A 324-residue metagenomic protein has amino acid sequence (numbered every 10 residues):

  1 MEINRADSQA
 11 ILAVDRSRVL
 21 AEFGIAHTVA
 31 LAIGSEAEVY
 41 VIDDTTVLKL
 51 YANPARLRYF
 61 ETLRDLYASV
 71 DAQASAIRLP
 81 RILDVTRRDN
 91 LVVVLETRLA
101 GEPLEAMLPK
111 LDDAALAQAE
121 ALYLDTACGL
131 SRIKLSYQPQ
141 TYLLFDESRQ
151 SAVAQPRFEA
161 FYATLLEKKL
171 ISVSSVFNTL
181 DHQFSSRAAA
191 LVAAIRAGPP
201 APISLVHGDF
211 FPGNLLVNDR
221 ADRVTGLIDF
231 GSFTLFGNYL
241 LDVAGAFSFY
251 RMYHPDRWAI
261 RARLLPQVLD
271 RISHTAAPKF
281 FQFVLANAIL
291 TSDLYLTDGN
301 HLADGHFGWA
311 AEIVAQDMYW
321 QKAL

Functional and structural regions predicted by a protein language model:
D7-F23, L116, E120, R132-G208 (+3 more regions): An alpha-helical support segment within catalytic cores of ATP-dependent transferases
R18-I25, Q73-R78, I272: Short secondary-structure junctions
T28-E147, A152: ATP-binding pocket architecture of kinase catalytic cores
D43, L91, A201-I203, R223: Conserved catalytic motifs of the protein kinase core domain
D65, L111-D113, D242-A246, G308-A310: Glycine-rich, phosphate-binding/catalytic loops in enzymes
Q140-T141, L296-V314: Hydrophobic/aromatic-rich alpha-helical bundle segments in the mid-to-C-terminal region
I203-L205, F211-P212, V217-L265: Active-site Asp-x-Gly
L240-H274, L285-A303: Active-site activation/catalytic loop segments of kinase-like enzymes and analogous catalytic loops in related
